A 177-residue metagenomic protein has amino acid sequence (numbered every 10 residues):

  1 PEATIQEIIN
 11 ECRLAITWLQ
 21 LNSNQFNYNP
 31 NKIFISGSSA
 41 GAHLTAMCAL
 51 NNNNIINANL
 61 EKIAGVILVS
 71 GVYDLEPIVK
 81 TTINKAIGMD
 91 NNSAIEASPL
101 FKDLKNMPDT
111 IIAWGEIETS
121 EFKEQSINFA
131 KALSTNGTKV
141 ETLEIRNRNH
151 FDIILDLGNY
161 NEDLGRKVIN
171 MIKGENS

Functional and structural regions predicted by a protein language model:
P1-S177: Alpha/beta-hydrolase superfamily serine-hydrolase fold, recognizing
